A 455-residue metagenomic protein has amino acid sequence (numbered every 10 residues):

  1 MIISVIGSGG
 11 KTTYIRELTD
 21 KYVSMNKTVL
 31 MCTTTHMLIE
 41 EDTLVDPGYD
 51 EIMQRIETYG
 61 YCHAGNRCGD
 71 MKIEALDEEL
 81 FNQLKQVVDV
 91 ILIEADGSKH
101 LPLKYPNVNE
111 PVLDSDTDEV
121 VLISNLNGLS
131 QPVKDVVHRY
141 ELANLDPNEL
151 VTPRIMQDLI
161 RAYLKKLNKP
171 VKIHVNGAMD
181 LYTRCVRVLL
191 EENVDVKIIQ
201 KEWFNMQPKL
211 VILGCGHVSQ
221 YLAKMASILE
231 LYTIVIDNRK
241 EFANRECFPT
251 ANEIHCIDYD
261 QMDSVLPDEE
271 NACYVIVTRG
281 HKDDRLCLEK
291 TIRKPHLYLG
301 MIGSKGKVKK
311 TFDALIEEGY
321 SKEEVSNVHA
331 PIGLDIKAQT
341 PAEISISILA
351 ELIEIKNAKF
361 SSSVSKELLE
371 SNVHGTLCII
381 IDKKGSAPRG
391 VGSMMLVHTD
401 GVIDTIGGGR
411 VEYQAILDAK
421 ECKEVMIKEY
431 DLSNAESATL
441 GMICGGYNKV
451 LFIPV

Functional and structural regions predicted by a protein language model:
M1-M25: Walker A (P-loop) phosphate-binding motif
V5, V211-I212, I276: Hydrophobic Val/Ile/Leu positions in short beta-strands of Rossmann-like dinucleotide-binding domains
T19-M71: N-terminal phosphate/diphosphate-binding loop that engages ATP/GTP or pyrophosphate donors across diverse enzyme folds
I52-I56, Y259-E270: Short amphipathic alpha-helix with an adjacent loop that forms part of the alpha/beta core around
M71-N82, V87, D96-N193: Conserved catalytic-core segment of NTP-binding enzymes
K197, K201-V235, E246-C247, N271-A272 (+4 more regions): Segments forming oxygen-rich coordination pockets for charged ligands
I236, C273-R279, E289-A314: ADP-ribose/adenylate-binding Rossmann-like module
I302-E367: Adenosine-phosphate binding glycine-rich loop
